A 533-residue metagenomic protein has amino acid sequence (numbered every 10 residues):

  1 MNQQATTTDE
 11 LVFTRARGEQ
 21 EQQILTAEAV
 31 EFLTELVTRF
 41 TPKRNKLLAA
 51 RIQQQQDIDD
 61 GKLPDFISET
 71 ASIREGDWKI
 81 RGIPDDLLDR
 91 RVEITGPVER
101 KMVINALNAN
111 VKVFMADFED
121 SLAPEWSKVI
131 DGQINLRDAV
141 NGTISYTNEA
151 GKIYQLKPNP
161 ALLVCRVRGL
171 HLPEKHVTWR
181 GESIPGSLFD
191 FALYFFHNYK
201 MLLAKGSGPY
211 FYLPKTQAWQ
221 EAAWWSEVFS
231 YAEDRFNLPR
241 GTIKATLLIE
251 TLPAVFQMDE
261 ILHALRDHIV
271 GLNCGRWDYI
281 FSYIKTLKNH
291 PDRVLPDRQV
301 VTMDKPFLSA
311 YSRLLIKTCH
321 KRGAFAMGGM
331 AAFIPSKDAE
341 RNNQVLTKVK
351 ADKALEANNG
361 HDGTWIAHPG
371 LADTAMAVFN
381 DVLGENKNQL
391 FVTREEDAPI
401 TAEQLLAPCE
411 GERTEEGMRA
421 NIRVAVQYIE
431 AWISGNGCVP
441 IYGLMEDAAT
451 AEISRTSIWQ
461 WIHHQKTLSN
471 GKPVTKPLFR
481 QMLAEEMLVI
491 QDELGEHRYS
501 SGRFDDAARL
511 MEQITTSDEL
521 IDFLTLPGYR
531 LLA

Functional and structural regions predicted by a protein language model:
M1-A5: N-terminal acidic, proline/glycine-rich, low-complexity intrinsically disordered segments
T6-R17, E21-E35, R39, P64-G76 (+5 more regions): Conserved alpha/beta-domain cores
T41-E75: An N-cap/entry alpha-helix motif that binds or orients negatively charged groups
K79: Phosphate-rich ligand and nucleic-acid binding surfaces
L107-A109: Alpha-helix C-terminal capping segments
V111-K152: Hydrophobic or amphipathic alpha-helical targeting/insertion segments
